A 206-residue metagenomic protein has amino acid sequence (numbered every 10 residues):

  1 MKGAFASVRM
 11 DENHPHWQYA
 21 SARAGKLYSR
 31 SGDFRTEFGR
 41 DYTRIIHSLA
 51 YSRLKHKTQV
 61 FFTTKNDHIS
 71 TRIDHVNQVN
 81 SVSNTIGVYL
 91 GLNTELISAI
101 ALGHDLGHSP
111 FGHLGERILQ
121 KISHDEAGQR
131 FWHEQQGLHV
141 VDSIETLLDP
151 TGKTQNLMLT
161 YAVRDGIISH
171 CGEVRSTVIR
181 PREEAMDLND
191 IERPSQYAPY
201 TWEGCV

Functional and structural regions predicted by a protein language model:
M1-D33, S48-S52, S81, Y89 (+1 more regions): Sequence-structural signature of the catalytic-core scaffold of metal-dependent phosphohydrolases that act on
Y19, H56-F61, L92-I97, L114-R117: Short amphipathic alpha-helical segments, especially helix-boundary/capping motifs
Y19-D74: Glycine/alanine-rich phosphate-binding loops at beta-alpha junctions
D41-R44, Q78, V82-T85, I118: Residue-level detector of alpha-helical secondary structure
K65-L96: Alpha-helical phosphate/pyrophosphate-handling elements in metalloenzyme active cores
H75, H104, H133: Histidine-centered divalent metal-coordination motifs
S98-G103, G107: Short alpha-helix carrying the canonical HExxH Zn2+-binding catalytic motif
